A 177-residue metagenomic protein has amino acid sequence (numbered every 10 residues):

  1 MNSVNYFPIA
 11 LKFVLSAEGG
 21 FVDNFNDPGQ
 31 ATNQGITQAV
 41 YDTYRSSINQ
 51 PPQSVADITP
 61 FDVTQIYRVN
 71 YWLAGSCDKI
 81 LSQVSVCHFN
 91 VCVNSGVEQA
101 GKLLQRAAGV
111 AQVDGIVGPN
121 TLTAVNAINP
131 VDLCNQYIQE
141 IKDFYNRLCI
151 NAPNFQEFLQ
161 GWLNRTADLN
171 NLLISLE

Functional and structural regions predicted by a protein language model:
M1-E177: Cell-wall polysaccharide-cleaving catalytic domain and substrate-binding groove, primarily in peptidoglycan/chitin
